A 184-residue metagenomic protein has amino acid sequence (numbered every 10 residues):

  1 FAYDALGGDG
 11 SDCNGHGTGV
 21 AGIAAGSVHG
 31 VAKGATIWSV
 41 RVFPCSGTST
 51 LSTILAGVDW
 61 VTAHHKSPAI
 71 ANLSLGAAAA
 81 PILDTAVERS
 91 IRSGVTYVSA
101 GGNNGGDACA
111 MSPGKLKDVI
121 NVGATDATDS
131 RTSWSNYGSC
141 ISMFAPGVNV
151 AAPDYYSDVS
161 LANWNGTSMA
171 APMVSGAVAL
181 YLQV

Functional and structural regions predicted by a protein language model:
F1, G8-T53, H65-I70, I91 (+4 more regions): Subtilisin-like serine protease catalytic core
A5-G7, V28-G30, F43-T48, L75-P81 (+6 more regions): Solvent-exposed loop/turn segments at secondary-structure junctions within structured extracellular/periplasmic domains
S11-H16, S46-T53, L75-I82, G101 (+5 more regions): Extracytoplasmic/periplasmic, Sec-exported soluble proteins
G17-A25, L51, L55-V58, D84-V87 (+5 more regions): Extracytoplasmic/secreted envelope proteins and their assembly/folding machinery, especially bacterial periplasmic
V58-I82, A100: Short acidic, glycine-rich surface-loop motifs adjacent to enzyme active sites
P81-Y97, S112: Catalytic-core regions built around general acid/base machinery
V95, M111-Q183: Extracellular S/T/G-rich loop segment that most often corresponds to the catalytic His/Ser-adjacent loop
